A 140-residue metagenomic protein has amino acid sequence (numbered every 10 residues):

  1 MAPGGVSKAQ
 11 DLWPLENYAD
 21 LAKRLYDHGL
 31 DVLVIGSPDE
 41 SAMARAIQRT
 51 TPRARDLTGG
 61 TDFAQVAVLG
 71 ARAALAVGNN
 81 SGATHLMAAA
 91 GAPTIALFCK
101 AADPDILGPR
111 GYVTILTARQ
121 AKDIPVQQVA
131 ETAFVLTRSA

Functional and structural regions predicted by a protein language model:
M1-K8: Conserved donor-binding/catalytic core segment of Leloir-type glycosyltransferases
P3, V34, A118: Short glycine-centered, acidic/aromatic-flanked micro-motifs in structured strand/loop junctions that mark active-site
V6, D39, A121: Glycine-/small-residue-rich active-site loops that bind phosphorylated ligands and cofactors
K8, S41, D103-P104: Flexible, glycine-rich phosphate/dinucleotide-binding loops and adjacent beta-alpha linkers at cofactor/substrate
A9-W13: Glycine/threonine-rich flexible loop motifs
L15-I95, C99: Donor-binding and catalytic core of enzymes assembling or modifying cell-surface/extracellular glycoconjugates
Q48-R49, D56-L57, S81, H85-A140: Nucleotide-sugar donor-binding patch of glycosyltransferase catalytic domains
